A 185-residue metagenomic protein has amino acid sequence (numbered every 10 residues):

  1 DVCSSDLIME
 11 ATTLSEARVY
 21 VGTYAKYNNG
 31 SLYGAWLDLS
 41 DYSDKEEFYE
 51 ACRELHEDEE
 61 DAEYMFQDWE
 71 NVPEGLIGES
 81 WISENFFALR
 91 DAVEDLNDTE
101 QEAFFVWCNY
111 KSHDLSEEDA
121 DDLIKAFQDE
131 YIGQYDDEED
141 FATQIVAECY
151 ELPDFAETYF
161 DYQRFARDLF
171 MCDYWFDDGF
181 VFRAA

Functional and structural regions predicted by a protein language model:
D1-S4: Short, small-residue-biased leader/transition segments that mark boundaries at the very start of proteins
I8-D58: N-terminal ordered "arm"
M9, T13-S15, E139-A185: Acidic, proline/glycine-rich low-complexity IDRs
T12, A17, E70-W81, D95-E102 (+2 more regions): Non-transmembrane, interaction-prone alpha-helical and coil segments associated with secretion and export
E16-G22, G34-D38, E63-Q67, D173-A184: Ordered hydrophobic segments in well-structured contexts
L39-Y42, Y135, Y159: Conserved aromatic
S43-D114: Structured domain cores in non-transmembrane regions
F104-C149, F182-A185: Extracytoplasmic/secretory-pathway segments with low complexity and glycosylation-like composition
